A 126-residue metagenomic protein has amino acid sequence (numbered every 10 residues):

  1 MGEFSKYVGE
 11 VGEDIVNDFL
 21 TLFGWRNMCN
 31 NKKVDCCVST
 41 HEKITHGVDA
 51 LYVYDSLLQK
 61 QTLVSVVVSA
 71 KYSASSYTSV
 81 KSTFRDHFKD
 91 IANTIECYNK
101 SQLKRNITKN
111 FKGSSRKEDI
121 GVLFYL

Functional and structural regions predicted by a protein language model:
M1-V48, Y52-L126: Intrinsically disordered, low-complexity Ser/Thr/Pro/Gly-rich regulatory segments
